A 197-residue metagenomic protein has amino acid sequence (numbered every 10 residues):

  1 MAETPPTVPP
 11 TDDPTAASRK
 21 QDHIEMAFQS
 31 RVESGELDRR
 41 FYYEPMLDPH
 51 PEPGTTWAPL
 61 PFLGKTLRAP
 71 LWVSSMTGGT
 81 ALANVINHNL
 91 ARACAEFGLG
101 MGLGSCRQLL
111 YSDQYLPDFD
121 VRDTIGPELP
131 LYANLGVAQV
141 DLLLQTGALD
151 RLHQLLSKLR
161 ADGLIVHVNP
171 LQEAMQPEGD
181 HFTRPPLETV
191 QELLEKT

Functional and structural regions predicted by a protein language model:
M1-L63, L67: An N-cap/entry alpha-helix motif that binds or orients negatively charged groups
L37-R39, S75-N84, C106: Aromatic- and Gly/Pro-rich donor/ligand-binding loops that form nucleotide- or phosphate-bearing donor binding pockets
P49-L63, N84-A91, L99, S105-G126: Glycine-rich, positively charged N-terminal anion/phosphate-binding segment
T66-R68, W72, T80-A81, A95-G102: Short, solvent-exposed loop/edge-beta patches enriched in aromatic
L71-S74, L99-G104, L131-L135, D162 (+1 more regions): Hydrophobic faces of well-ordered beta-strands that scaffold small-molecule active sites in alpha/beta enzyme cores
M76-G78, C106-Q108, N134-V140, N169-L171: Active-site beta-loop-alpha junctions enriched in small/polar residues
L82, I86, D113-Q114, G147 (+1 more regions): Short secondary-structure boundary/capping elements
A91-R92, E96, P127-L131, Q139-T197: Alpha/beta enzyme core
